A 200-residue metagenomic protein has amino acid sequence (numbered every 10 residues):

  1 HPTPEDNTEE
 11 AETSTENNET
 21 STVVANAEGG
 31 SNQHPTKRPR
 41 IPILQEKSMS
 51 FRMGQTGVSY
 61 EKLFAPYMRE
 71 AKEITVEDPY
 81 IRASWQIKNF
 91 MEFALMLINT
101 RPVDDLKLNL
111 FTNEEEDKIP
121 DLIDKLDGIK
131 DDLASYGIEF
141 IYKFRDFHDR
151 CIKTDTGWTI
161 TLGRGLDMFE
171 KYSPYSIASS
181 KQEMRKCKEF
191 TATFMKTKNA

Functional and structural regions predicted by a protein language model:
H1-E61, P66, Y80-A200: PLD/PLD-like phosphodiesterase catalytic module centered on the HKD motif
Y67-A71: Secondary-structure "cap/kink" motif recognition
E73-D78: Conserved P-loop NTPase "ATPase switch" module shared by AAA+ and STAND
